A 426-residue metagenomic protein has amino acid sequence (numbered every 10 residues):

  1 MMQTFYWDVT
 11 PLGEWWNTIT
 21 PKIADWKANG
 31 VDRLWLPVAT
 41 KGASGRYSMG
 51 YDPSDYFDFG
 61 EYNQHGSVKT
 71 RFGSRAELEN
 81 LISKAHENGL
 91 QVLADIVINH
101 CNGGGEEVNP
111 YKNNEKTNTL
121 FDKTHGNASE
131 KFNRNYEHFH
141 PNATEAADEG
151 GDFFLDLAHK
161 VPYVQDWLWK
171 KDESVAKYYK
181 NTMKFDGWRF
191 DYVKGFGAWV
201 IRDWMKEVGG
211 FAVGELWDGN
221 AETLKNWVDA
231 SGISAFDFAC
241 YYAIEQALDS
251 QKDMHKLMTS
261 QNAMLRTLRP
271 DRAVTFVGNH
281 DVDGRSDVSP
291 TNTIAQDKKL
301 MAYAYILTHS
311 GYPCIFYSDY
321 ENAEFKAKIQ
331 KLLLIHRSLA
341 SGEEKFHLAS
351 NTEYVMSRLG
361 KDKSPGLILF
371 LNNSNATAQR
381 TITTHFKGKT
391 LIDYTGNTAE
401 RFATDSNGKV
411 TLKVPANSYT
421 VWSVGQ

Functional and structural regions predicted by a protein language model:
M1-L157, K194-G214: Acidic/aromatic-lined carbohydrate-recognition and catalytic surfaces of CAZymes acting on diverse glycans
M1-Q3, G103-K170, S231-Q246, V274-T275 (+3 more regions): Glycan-binding loop/region signatures in secreted carbohydrate-active enzymes
M2-Q3, T18-V31, V38-T40, G45-F57 (+2 more regions): Active-site-proximal helices and loops of the catalytic beta/alpha 8
L12, N63-F72, W167-N181, G360-S364: Intrinsically disordered, low-complexity coil segments
G13, N17, F72, P162 (+4 more regions): Conserved phosphate-coordination/catalytic loops
